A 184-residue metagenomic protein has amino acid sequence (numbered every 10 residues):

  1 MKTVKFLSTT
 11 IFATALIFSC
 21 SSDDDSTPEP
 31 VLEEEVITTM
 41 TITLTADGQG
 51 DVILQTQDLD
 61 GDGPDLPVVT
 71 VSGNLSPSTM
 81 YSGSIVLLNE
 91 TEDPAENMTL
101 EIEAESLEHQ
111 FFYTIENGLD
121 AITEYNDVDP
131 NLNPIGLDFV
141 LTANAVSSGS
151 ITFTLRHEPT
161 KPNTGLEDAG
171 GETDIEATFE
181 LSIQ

Functional and structural regions predicted by a protein language model:
M1-S19: Sec-dependent bacterial lipoprotein signal peptides
T14-T39: Bacterial Sec-dependent N-terminal signal peptides
D24-P30, T91-T99: Short amphipathic, basic-aromatic surface patches that mediate peripheral association with negatively charged
T38-L44, I102-N117: Extended low-complexity, serine/threonine- and proline-enriched intrinsically disordered segments
Q49-G50, N89-N97, E158-G165: Short acidic/polar inter-strand loop motif in beta-rich domains
Q49-S76: N-terminal edge beta-strand
T79-G83: Short beta-strand segments enriched for Tyr within beta-sheet-rich domains, predominantly fibronectin type III
I115-T173, E180-Q184: Helix-rich interaction surfaces within compact, conserved domain-sized segments that mediate assembly or partner
